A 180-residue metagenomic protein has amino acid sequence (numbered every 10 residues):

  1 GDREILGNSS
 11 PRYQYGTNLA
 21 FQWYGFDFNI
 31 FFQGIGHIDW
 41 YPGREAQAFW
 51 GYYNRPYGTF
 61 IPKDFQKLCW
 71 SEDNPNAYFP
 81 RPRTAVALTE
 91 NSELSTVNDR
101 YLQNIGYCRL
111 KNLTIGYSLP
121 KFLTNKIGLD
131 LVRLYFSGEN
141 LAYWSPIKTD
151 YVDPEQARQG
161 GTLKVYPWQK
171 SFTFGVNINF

Functional and structural regions predicted by a protein language model:
G1-I5, S10, K63-Q66, E93-Y101 (+1 more regions): Extracytoplasmic loops and strand-loop junctions of Gram-negative outer membrane beta-barrel proteins
Y13, Y24-F26, G106, G128-V132 (+1 more regions): Outer-envelope beta-barrel architecture signal
G16-N18, N112-G116, T173-G175: Membrane-embedded beta-strand positions in outer-membrane beta-barrel channels/transporters
Q22, Q33-I35, S137-L141, N179: Outer-membrane beta-barrel pore domains and translocons
G25-N29, F122-L123: Repeated loop/turn-to-beta-strand initiation elements of outer-membrane beta-barrel proteins
I30, L134-F136, V176: Membrane-embedded beta-strand positions of outer-membrane beta-barrel proteins
G36-G128, V132-R133: Extracytoplasmic gating/loop element in the C-terminal half of outer-membrane beta-barrel translocons and assembly
W70-N74, S95, Y143-F180: C-terminal beta-signal and terminal closure region of outer-membrane beta-barrel proteins
